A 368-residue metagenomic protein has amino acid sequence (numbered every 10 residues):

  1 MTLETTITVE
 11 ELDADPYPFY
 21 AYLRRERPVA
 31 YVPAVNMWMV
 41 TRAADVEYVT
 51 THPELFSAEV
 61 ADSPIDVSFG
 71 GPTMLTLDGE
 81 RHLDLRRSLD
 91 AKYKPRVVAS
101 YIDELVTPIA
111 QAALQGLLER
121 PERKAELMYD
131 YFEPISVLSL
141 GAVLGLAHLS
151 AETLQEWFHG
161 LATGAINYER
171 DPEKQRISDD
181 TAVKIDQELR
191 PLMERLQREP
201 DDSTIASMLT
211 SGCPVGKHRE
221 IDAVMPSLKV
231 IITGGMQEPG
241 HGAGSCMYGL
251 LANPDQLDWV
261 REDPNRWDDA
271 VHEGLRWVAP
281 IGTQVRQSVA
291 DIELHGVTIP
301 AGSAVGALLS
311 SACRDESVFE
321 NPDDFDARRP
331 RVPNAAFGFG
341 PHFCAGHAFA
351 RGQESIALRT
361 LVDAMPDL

Functional and structural regions predicted by a protein language model:
M1-L368: Cytochrome P450
